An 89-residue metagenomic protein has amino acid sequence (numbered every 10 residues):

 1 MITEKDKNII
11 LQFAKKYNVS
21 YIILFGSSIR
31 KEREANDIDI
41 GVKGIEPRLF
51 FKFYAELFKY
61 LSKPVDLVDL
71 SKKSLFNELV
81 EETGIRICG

Functional and structural regions predicted by a protein language model:
M1-I23, I29-A35, G44-G89: Catalytic core of pol beta-like nucleotidyltransferases
